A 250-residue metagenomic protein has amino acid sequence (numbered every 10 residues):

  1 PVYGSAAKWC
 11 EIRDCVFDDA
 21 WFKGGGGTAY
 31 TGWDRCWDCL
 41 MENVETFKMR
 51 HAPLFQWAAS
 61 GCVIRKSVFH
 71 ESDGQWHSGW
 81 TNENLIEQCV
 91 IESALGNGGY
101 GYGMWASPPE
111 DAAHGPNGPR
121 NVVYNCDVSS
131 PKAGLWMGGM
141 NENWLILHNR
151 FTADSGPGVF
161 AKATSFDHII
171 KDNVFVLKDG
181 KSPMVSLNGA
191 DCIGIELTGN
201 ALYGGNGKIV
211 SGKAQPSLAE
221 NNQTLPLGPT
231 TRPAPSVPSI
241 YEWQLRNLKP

Functional and structural regions predicted by a protein language model:
P1-P250: Extracellular parallel beta-helix/beta-solenoid repeat domains
